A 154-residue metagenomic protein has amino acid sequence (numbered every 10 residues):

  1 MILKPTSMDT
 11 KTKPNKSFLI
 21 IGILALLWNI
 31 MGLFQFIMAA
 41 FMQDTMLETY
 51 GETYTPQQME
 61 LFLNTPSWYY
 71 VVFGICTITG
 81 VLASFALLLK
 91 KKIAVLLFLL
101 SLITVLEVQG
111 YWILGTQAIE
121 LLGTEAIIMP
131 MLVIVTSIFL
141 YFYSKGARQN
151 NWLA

Functional and structural regions predicted by a protein language model:
I2-A154: Topology signature of small-to-medium multi-pass alpha-helical membrane proteins
